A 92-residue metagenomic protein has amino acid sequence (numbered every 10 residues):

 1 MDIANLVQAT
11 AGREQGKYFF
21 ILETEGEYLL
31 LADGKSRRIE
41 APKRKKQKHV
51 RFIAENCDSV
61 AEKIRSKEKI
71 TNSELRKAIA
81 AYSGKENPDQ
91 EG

Functional and structural regions predicted by a protein language model:
M1-I3, T10, F20-G92: Ferredoxin-like alpha/beta domains used as RNA- or RNAP-binding modules
G12-Q15: Short, charged beta-turn/beta-strand-edge "cap" motif at the junction between a beta-strand and an adjacent loop
